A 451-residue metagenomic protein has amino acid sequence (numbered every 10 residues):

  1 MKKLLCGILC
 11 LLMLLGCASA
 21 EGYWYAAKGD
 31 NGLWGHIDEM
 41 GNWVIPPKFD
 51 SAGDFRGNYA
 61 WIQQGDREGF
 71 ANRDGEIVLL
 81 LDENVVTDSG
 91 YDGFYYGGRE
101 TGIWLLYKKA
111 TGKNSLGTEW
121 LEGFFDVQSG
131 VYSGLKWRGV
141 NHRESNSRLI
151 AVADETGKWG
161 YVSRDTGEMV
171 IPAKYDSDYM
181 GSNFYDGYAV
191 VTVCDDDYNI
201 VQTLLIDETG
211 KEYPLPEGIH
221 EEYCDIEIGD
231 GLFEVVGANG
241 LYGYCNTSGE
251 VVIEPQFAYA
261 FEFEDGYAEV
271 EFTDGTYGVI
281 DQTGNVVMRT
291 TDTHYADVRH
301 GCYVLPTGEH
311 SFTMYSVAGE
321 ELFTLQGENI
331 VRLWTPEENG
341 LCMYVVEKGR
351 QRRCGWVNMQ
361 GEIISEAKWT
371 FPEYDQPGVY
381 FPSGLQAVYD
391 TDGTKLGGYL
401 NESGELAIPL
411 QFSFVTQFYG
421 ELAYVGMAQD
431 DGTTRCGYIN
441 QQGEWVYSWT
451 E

Functional and structural regions predicted by a protein language model:
M1-I8: Positively charged n-region of N-terminal signal peptides that target proteins for export
E21-E451: Residue-level detector of conserved, function-critical positions
